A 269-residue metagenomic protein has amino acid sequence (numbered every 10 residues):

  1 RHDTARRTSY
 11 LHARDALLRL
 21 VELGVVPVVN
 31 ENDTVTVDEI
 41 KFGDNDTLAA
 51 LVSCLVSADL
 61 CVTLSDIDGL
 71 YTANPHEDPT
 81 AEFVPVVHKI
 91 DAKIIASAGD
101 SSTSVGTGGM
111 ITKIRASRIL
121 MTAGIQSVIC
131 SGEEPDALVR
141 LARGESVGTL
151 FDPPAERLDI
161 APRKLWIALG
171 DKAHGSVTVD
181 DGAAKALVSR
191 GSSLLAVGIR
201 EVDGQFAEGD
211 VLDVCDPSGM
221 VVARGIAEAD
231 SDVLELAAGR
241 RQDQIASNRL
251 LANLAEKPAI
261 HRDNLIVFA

Functional and structural regions predicted by a protein language model:
R1-A269: C-terminal catalytic "cap/lid" subdomain
